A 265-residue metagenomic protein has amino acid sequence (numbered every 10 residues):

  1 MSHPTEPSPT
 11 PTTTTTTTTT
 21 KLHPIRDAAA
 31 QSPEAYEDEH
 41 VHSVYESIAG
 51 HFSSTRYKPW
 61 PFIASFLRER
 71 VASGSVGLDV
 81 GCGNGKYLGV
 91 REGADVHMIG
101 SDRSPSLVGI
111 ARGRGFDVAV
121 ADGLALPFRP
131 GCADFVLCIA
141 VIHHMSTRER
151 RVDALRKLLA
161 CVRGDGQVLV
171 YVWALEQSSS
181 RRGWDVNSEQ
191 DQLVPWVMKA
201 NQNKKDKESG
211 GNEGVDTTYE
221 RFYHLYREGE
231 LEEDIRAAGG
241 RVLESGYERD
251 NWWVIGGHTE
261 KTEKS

Functional and structural regions predicted by a protein language model:
S2-P11, T19-F128, E149, D153-K157 (+1 more regions): Class I (Rossmann-like) S-adenosyl-L-methionine-dependent methyltransferase catalytic domain, capturing the SAM-binding
L137: A conserved beta-strand element that flanks and buttresses the S-adenosyl-L-methionine
A140-H144: Short catalytic micro-motifs in class I SAM-dependent methyltransferases
